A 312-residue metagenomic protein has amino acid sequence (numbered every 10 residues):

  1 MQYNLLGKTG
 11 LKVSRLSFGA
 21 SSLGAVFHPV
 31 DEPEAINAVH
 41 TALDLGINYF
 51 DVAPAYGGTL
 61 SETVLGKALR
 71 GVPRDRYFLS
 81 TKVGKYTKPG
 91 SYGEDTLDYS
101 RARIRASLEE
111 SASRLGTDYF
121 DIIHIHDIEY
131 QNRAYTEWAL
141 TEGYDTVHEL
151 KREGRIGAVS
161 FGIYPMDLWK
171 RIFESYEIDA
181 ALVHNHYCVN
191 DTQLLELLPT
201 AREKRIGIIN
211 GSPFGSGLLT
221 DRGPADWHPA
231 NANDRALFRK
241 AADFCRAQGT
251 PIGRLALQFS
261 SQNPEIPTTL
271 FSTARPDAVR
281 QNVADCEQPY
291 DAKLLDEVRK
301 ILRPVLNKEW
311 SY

Functional and structural regions predicted by a protein language model:
M1-Y77: N-terminal binding-site loop/beta-alpha segment at the start of enzyme catalytic domains that lines or forms
L6, F18, A35, F50 (+11 more regions): Conserved, mostly hydrophobic/aromatic
T9-F27, S80-D95, H124-D127, L219: N-terminal small/glycine-rich loop or linker at the start of catalytic domains across soluble metabolic enzymes
V13-L16, G46-N48, P73-Y77, T117-D121 (+4 more regions): Short, well-ordered coil/turn segments that N-cap beta-strands
V30-A42, S100-L115, Y164-R171: Short, acidic/polar
G66-T81, G143-E153: Alpha-helix-loop-beta-strand connector modules within alpha/beta enzyme cores
A112-N132: Active-site groove signature of glycoside hydrolases
I128-V305, E309-Y312: Beta/alpha (TIM)-barrel catalytic core signal, keyed to glycine-rich beta->alpha loops juxtaposed to Asp/Glu that bind
